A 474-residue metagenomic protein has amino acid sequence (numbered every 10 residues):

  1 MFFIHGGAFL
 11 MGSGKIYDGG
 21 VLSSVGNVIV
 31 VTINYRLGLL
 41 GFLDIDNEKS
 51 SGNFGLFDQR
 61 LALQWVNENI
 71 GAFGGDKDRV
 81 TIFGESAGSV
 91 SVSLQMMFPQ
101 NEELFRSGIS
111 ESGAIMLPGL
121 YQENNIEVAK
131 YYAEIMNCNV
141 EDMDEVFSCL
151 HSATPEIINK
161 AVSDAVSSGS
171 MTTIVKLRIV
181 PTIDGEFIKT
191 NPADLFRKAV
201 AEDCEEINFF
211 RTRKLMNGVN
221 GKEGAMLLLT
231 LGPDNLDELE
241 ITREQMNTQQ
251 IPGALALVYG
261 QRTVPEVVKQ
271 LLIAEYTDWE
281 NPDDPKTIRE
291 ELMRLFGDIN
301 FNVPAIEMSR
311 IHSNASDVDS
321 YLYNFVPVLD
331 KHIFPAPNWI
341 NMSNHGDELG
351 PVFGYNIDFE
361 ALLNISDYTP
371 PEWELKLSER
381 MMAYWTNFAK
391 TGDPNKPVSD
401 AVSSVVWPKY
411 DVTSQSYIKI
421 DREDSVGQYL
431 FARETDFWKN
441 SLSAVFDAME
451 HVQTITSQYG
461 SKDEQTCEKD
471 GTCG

Functional and structural regions predicted by a protein language model:
M1, R60-L63, N67, S93 (+10 more regions): Non-transmembrane alpha-helical segments in soluble domains of secreted/periplasmic/extracellular proteins
M1-F147, H151-S152, G169-M171, T182 (+3 more regions): Serine-hydrolase-like catalytic core of hydrolytic proteins
G6-G7, S86-G88, P155-I157, P327-K331 (+2 more regions): Short, internal active-site loops enriched in acidic
A8, N67-I70, G74, P99-Q100 (+5 more regions): Structural motif corresponding to the C-terminal cap of alpha-helices
G55-D58, Y121, N341, W373 (+1 more regions): Secondary-structure capping and boundary motifs in well-ordered enzyme cores
D78, C138-S148, A161-S163, P285 (+2 more regions): Surface-exposed patches in mature extracellular/periplasmic domains of secreted proteins
I115, E156-L375, Y384, T391: Substrate-gating cap/lid region and adjacent catalytic-acid/histidine neighborhood within extracellular/lumenal
E186-F187, R211, D283-R289, V303 (+3 more regions): Alpha/beta-hydrolase-fold serine-hydrolase catalytic core, especially in secreted/extracellular enzymes
